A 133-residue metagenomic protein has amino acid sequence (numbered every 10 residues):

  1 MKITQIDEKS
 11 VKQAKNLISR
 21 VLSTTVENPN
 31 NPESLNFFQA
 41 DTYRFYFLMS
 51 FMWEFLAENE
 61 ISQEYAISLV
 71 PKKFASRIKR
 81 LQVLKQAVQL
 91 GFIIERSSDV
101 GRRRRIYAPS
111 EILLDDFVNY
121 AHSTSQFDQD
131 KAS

Functional and structural regions predicted by a protein language model:
M1-V26, A132-S133: N-terminal leader/capping segments at the start of a protein or of a new domain
R20-W53: Short alpha-helical segments that sit at the start of domains
F37-R44, N59-E60, R77, L81: Alpha-helix N-cap/helix-initiation sites
A57-P71: Short acidic, hydrophobic short linear motifs in intrinsically disordered regions
F74-Q89: Short amphipathic alpha-helical interaction segments
V88-S98: A short, conserved structural fragment
S97-I106: Short, Lys/Arg-rich nucleic-acid/phosphate-binding segment
E111-S133: Short, amphipathic alpha-helical interaction segments positioned at domain boundaries
